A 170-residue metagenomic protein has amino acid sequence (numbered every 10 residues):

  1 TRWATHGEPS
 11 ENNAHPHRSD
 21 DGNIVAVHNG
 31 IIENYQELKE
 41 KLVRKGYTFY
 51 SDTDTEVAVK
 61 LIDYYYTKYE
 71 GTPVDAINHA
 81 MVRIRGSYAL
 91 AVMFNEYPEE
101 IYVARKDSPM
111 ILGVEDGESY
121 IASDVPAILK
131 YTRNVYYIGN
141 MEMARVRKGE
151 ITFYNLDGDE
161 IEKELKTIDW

Functional and structural regions predicted by a protein language model:
T1-W170: Conserved short alpha-helical segments that host acidic/polar catalytic motifs at enzyme active sites
